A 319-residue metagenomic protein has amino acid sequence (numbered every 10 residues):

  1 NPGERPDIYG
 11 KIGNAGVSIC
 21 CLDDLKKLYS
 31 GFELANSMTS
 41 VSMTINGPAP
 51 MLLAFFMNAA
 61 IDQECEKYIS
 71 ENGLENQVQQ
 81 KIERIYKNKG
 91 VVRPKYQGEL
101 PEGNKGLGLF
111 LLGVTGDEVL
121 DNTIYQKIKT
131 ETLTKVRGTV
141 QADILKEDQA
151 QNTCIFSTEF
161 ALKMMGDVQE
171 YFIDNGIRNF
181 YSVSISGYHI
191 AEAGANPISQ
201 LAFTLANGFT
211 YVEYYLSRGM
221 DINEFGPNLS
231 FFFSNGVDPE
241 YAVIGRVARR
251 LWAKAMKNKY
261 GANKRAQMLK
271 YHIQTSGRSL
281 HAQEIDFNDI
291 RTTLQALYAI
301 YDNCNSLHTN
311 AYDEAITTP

Functional and structural regions predicted by a protein language model:
N1-N235, E240-Y241, K259, A266-H272 (+2 more regions): Catalytic alpha/beta active-site cores
I198, I285-Q295: Active-site-adjacent loop and "lid" segments of alpha/beta metabolic enzymes
N228, R250-L251: Amphipathic alpha-helical scaffolding segments
A242-A248: Extended amphipathic alpha-helical segments enriched in small hydrophobics
A253, S276-F287: Flexible, glycine/threonine-enriched loop-and-boundary segments that flank and lead into catalytic domains of large
K270-S279, A311, T317: Surface-exposed loop-to-helix/strand elements on domain peripheries
L294, N305-P319: Active-site or pore-adjacent capping/gating segments
